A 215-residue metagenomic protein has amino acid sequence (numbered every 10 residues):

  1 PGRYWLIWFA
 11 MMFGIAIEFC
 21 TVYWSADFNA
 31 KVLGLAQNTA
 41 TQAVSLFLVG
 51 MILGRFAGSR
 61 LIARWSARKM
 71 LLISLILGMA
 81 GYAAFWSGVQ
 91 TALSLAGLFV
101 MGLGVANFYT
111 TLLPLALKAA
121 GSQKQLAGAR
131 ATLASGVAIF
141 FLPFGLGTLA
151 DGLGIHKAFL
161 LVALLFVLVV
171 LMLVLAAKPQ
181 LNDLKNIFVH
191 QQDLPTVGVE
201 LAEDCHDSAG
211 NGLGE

Functional and structural regions predicted by a protein language model:
G2-I52: Extracytoplasmic gate region of multi-pass secondary transporters
G54-S66, A150-D151: Helix-to-loop junctions at the C-terminal end of transmembrane segments in multipass secondary transporters
K69-A84: Structural signature of the two symmetry-related core transmembrane helices
G81, A92-V100: Paired small-residue
N107-A120: Intracellular juxtamembrane helix-capping segments at the cytosolic ends of symmetry-related transmembrane helices
S122-I155: A late C-terminal transmembrane helix in Major Facilitator Superfamily
K157-L175: Symmetry-related core transmembrane helices of the 12-TM Major Facilitator Superfamily/SLC fold
L175-E215: Intrinsic disorder in cytosolic terminal tails and internal cytosolic loops of multi-pass membrane transporters
